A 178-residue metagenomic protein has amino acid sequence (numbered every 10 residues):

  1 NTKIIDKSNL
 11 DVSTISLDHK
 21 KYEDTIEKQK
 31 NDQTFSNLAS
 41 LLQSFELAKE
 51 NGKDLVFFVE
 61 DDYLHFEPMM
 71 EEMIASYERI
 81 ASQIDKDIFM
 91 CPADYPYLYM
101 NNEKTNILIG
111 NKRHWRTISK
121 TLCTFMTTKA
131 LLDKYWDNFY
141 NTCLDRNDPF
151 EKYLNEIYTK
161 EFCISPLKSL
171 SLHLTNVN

Functional and structural regions predicted by a protein language model:
N1, I118, L122, L170-V177: Nucleotidyltransferase catalytic cores
T2-K53: Active-site-proximal specificity loops/subdomain of glycosyltransferases
K3-D11, A93-P96, I164-S171: Acidic carboxylate-rich catalytic motifs and surrounding loops in phosphoryl-/glycosyl-chemistry enzymes
D11-H19, D24, Y99-E103, H173-N178: Short, solvent-exposed polar/charged micro-motifs at secondary-structure junctions
T34-L42, S119-C123, L144-L154: Conserved glycosyltransferase catalytic-site signature
L55, L64-N138: Conserved catalytic core of nucleotide-sugar-dependent glycosyltransferases
K129-A130, K134-N178: C-terminal catalytic/acceptor-binding lobe
